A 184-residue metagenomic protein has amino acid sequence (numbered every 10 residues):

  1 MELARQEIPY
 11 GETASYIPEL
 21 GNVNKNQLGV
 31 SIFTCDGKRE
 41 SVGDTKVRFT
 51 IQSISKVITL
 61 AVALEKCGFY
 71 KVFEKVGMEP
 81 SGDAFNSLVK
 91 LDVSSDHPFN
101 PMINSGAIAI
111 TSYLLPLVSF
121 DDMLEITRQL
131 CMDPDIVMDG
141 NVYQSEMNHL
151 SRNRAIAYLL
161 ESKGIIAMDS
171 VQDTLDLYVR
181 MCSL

Functional and structural regions predicted by a protein language model:
R5-V42: A short, well-structured edge-of-sheet supersecondary motif
I8-P9, A63-R180: Active-site-adjacent helix/loop patches that line small-molecule binding or acyl-intermediate pockets
P18-G21, T50-S55, F73, G77 (+1 more regions): Generic, ordered loop/turn and secondary-structure boundary motif
G37, T50-F73: Active-site SXXK
K46-R48: A short acidic/small-residue loop/turn micro-motif
T50-S53, I103, L184: Aromatic-acidic/polar surface patches that form glycan- and anion
V57, I156, S183-L184: Active-site-proximal alpha-helical segments within enzyme catalytic domains
